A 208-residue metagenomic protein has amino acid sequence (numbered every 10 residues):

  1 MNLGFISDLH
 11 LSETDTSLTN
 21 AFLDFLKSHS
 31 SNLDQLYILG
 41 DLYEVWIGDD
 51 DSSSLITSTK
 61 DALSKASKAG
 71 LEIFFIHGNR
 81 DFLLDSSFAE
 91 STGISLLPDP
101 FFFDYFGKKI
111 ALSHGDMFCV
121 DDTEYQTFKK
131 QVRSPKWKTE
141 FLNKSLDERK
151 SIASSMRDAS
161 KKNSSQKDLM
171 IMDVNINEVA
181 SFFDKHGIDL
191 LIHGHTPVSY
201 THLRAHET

Functional and structural regions predicted by a protein language model:
N2, L11-Y105: Core catalytic region of metal-dependent phosphoesterases/phosphodiesterases, especially metallo-beta-lactamase-like
N2-H10, K109-D116: Active-site-proximal beta-strand elements of phosphoester/diester hydrolases
D8, D41, G78, H114 (+1 more regions): Active-site glycine-centered loops adjacent to acidic/histidine catalytic or metal-binding residues that shape
L84, C119-D122, Y200: Short acidic/glycine-rich loop or secondary-structure boundary segments that cap or lie
L84-S113, K185-L190, T196, R204: Soluble, non-transmembrane catalytic domains of enzymes that act on hydrophobic metabolites at membranes
L96, D158-A159, N163-L190, S199: Non-catalytic terminal accessory segments
G115-V174: Active-site-proximal loop/helix segment associated with metal-binding centers of metalloenzymes
T201-T208: Conserved small/polar residues in nucleotide/adenosyl-binding loops
